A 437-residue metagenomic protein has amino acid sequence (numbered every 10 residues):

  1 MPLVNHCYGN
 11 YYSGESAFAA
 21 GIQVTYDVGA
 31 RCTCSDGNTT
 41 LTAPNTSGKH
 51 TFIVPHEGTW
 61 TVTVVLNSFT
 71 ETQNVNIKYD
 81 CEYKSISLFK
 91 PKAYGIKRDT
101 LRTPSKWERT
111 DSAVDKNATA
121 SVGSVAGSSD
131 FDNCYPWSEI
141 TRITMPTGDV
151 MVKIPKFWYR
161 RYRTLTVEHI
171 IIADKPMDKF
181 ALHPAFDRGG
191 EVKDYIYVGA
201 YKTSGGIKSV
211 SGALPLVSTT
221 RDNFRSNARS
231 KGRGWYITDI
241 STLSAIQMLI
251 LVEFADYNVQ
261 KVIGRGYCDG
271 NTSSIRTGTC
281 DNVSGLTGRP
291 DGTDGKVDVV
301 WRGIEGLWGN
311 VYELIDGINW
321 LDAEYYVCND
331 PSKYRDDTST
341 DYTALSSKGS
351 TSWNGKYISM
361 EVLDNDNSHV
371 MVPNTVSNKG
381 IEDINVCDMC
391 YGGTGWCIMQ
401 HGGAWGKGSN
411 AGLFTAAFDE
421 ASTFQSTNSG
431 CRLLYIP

Functional and structural regions predicted by a protein language model:
P2-Y12, V65-K90: Structured interaction patches on ligand/partner-binding surfaces of diverse proteins
E15-Q23: Short coil/turn motif common to extracellular beta-sandwich-like domains
T25-R31, E57: Short proline/glycine-enriched turn/loop motifs at strand-loop junctions of beta-rich domains
G37-H50: Short, acidic Ser/Thr/Gly-rich low-complexity loop/linker segments typical of extracellular and cell-surface proteins
H50-T61, N67: Short Pro-Gly-centered beta-turn/loop motif in secreted/extracellular proteins
F89-K153, Y159-R161, W235: GGW-centered surface loops in extracellular recognition modules
T147-G148, D174-L307: Short aromatic-cysteine micro-motif
S244, R265-C280, D291, L307-W320 (+1 more regions): C-terminal, surface-exposed recognition/capping segments
